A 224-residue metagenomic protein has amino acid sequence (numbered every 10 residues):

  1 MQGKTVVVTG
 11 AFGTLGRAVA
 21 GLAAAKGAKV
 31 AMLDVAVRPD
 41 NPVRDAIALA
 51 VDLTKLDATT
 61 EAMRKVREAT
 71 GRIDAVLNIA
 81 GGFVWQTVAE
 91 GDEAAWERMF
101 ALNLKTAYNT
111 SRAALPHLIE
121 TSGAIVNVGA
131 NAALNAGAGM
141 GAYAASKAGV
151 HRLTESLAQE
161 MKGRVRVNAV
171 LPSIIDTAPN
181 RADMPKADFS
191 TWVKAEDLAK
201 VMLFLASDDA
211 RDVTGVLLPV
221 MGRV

Functional and structural regions predicted by a protein language model:
F12: Conserved glycine-rich cofactor-binding loop
I79-W85: Conserved NAD(P)H cofactor-binding loop of Rossmann-fold oxidoreductase domains
T87-V88, D92-F100: Substrate-binding pocket helix/loop in short-chain dehydrogenase/reductase
S111, S146: Active-site helix of classical SDR
A130: Residue(s) in the substrate-gating loop at a strand-loop-helix junction that position the organic substrate next
N135, S156-V165: Active-site-adjacent segment of SDR/Rossmann-fold oxidoreductases
G163, A169-V170, T177, K186-V224: C-terminal helical subdomain
